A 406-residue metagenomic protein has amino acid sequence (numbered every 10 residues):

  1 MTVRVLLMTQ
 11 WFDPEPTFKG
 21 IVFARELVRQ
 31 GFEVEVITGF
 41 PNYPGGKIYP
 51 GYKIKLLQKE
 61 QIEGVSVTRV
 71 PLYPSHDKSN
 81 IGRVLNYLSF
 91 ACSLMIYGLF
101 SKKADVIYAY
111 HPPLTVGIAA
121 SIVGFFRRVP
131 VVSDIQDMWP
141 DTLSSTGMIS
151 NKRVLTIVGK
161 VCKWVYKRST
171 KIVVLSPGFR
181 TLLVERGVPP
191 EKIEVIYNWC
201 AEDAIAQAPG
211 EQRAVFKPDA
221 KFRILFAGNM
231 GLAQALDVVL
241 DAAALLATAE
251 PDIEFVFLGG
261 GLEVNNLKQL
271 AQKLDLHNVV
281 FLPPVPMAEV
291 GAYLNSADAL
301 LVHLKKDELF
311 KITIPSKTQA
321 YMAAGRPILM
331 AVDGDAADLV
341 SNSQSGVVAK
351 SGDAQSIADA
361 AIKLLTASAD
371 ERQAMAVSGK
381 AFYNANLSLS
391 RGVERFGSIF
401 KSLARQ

Functional and structural regions predicted by a protein language model:
M1-E63, L246: N-terminal subdomain of nucleotide-sugar transferases
M95-L99, T115-I118, I122-F126, K152-V174: Membrane-proximal helix-turn-helix segments that form the acceptor-binding/catalytic region of lipid-linked
T170, L294-K311, R326: Acidic donor-binding loop of glycosyltransferase active sites
G178, I196-W199: Carbohydrate-associated surface elements
K217-Q234, L240-A243, V256: Conserved donor-binding/catalytic core segment of Leloir-type glycosyltransferases
T248, V256-G259, V264-G291: Nucleotide-activated donor-binding/catalytic signature segment of Leloir-type glycosyltransferases, i.e., the conserved
D335-K363: Change "using UDP/GDP/dTDP sugars" to "using nucleotide sugars
K363, D370-N386: A short, well-ordered alpha-helix in the C-terminal region of glycosyltransferases
